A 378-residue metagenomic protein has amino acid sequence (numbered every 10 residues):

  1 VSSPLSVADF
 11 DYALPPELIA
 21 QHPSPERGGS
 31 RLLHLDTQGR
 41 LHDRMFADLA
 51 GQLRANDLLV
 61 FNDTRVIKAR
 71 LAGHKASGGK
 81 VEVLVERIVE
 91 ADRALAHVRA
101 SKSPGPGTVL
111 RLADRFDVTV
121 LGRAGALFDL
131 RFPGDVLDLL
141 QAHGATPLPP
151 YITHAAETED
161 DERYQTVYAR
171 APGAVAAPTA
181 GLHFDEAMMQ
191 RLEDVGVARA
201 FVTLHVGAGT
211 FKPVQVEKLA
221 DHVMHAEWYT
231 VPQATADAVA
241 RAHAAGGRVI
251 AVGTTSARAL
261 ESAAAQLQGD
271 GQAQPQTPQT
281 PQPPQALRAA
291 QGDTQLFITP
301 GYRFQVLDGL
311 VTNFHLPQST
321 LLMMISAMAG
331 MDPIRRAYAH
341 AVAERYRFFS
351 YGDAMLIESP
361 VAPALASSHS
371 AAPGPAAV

Functional and structural regions predicted by a protein language model:
V1-V378: Surface-exposed, charge/polar-rich loops and edge strands
